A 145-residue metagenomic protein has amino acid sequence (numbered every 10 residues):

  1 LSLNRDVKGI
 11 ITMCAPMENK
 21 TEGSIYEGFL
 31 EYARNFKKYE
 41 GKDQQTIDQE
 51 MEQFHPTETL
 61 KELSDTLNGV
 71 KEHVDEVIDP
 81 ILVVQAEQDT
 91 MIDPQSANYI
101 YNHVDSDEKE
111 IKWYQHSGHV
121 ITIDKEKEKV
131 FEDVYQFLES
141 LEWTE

Functional and structural regions predicted by a protein language model:
L1-R5, I10: Short glycine-enriched nucleophile-adjacent loop and the immediately C-terminal alpha-helix near the catalytic center
I11-T21: Active-site nucleophile loop of the alpha/beta-hydrolase fold
G41-F54, T59: Short glycine/proline- and acidic residue-enriched helix-loop micro-motifs that form flexible lids or anion-recognition
P56-H73: Active-site nucleophile elbow and catalytic-triad environment of alpha/beta-hydrolase enzymes
V77, V83-Q85, D89: Short beta-strand/loop motif that positions the catalytic acidic residue of the alpha/beta-hydrolase fold
D79, D93-N102: Short alpha-helix in the alpha/beta-hydrolase fold that links the catalytic acid
N102-V120: Catalytic histidine neighborhood in serine/cysteine hydrolases with alpha/beta-hydrolase-type architecture
Q115-E145: Catalytic active-site module of serine/aspartate enzymes centered on a nucleophile-bearing elbow/loop
